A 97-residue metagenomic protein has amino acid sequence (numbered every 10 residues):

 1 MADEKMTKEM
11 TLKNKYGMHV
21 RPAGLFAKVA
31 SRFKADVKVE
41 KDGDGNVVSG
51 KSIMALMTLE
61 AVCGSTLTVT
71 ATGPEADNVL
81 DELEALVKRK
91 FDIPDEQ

Functional and structural regions predicted by a protein language model:
M1-A2, V29: Short, conserved, surface-exposed binding loops centered on an aromatic residue
A2-D3, K41, K51, D81-E82 (+1 more regions): Long, contiguous binding/interaction regions
D3-E9, T66-T68: Intrinsic-disorder/low-complexity, polar/charged segments enriched in Ser/Thr/Lys/Arg/Asp/Glu/Gln
T11-C63: Compact, glycine-rich, soluble single-domain proteins
V62-E96: C-terminal structural segments of small proteins and small subunits
